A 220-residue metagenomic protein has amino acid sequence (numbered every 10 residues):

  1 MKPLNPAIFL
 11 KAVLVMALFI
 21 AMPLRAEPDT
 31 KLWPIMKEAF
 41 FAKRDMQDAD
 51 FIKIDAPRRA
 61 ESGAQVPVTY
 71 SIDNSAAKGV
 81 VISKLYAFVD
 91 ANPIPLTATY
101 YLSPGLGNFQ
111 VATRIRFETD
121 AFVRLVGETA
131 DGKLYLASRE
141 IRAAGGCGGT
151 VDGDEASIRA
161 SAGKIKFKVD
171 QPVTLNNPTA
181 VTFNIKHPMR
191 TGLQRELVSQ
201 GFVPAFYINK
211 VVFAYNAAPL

Functional and structural regions predicted by a protein language model:
K11-A21: Bacterial N-terminal signal peptides
K37-Q65, A156-L175: N-terminal edge beta-strand
D55, P67-A76, A180-P188, E196-Q200: Short edge beta-strand/loop segments characteristic of extracellular beta-sandwich folds
K84-F88, K210-A214: Beta-strand signatures of extracellular beta-sandwich domains
S103-V111: Aromatic sugar-binding surface patches on proteins that engage polysaccharides or sugar-phosphate polymers
E118-F122, P178: Extracellular Ig-like/FN3 beta-sandwich strand-entry sites
E140-G146: Short beta-strand edge segments in extracellular beta-sheet folds
